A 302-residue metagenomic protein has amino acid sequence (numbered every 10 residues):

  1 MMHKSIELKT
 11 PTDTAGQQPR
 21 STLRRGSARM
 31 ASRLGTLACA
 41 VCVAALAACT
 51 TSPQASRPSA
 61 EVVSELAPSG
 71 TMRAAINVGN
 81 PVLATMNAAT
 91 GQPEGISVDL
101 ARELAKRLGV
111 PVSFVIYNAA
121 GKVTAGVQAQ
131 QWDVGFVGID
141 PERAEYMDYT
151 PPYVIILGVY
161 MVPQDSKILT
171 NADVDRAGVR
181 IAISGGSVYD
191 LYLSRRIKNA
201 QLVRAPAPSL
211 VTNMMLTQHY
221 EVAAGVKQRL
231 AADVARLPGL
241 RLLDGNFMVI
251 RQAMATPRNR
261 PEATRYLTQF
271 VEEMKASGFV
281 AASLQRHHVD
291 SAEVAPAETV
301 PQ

Functional and structural regions predicted by a protein language model:
L46-A48: C-terminal motif of bacterial Sec signal peptides marking the signal peptidase cleavage site
T50, R57, G95-R107, A172 (+3 more regions): Extended ligand-binding regions for polar small-molecule ligands
A55-G138, S277, R286: Extracytoplasmic small-molecule ligand-binding "clamshell" domains of the periplasmic binding protein/Venus flytrap
T71-V78, E94, A172-V188, Q201-L202: Short loop->beta-strand "edge-of-pocket" segments that line small-molecule binding or catalytic clefts across diverse
V78, I155-D165, K227, A231-E272 (+1 more regions): Periplasmic-binding protein-like
G121, G138-Y146, Y192-R195, T212-M248: A ligand-binding cleft/hinge motif common to bilobed small-molecule-binding domains
V123-G138, E145-L157, L240-L243: Short beta-strand-centered segments that line the small-molecule binding cleft or hinge of alpha/beta clamshell
Y153, V162-R180: Flexible hinge/capping segments at coil-to-helix
